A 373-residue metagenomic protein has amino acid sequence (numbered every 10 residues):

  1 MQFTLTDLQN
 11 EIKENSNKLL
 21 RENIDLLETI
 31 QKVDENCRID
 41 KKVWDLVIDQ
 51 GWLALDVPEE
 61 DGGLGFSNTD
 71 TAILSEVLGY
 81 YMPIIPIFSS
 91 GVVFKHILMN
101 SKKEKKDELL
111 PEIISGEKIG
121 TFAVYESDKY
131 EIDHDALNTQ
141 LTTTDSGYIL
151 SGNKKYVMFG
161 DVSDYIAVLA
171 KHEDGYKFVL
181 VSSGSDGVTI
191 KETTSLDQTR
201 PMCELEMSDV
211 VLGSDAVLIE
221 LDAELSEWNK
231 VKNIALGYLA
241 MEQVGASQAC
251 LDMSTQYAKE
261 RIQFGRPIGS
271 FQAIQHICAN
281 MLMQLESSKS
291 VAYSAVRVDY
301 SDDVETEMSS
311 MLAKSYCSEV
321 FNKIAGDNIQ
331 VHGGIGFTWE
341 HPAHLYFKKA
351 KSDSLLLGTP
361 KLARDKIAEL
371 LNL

Functional and structural regions predicted by a protein language model:
M1-Y80, I85, S101-E104, E112-E117 (+2 more regions): Alpha-helical interface subdomain recognition
F66-S67, I132-D135, F159-S163: Short glycine/proline-enriched turns and hinge-like loops at secondary-structure junctions
P83-E104, D133: N-terminal glycine-rich flavin-associated loop
L109-P111, D128-K129, N138-Q140, K154-M158 (+2 more regions): A generic local secondary-structure boundary/capping motif
G116-S127: A short, Trp-centered hydrophobic/proline-enriched beta-strand micro-motif
D133-S151: Cytochrome P450 C-terminal beta-domain/meander region
A136-N138, Y156-V157, S183-E220: Flexible, small-/acidic-enriched active-site or ligand-binding loops
S151-V188: A short core secondary-structure module
